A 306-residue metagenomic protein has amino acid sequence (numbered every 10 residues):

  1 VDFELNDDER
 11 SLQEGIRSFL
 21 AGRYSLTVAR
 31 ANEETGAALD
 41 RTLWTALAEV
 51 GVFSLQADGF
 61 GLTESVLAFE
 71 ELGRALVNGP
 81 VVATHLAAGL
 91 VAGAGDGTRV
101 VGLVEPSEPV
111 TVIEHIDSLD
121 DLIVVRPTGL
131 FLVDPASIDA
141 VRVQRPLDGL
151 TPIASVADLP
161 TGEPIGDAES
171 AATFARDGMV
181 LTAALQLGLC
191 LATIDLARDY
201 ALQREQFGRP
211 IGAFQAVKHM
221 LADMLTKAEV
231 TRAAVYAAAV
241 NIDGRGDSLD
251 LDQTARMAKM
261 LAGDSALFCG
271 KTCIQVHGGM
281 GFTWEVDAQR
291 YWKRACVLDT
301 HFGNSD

Functional and structural regions predicted by a protein language model:
V1-A75, F174-D306: Alpha-helical interface subdomain recognition
L76-D195, D199: FAD-binding core of flavoproteins
